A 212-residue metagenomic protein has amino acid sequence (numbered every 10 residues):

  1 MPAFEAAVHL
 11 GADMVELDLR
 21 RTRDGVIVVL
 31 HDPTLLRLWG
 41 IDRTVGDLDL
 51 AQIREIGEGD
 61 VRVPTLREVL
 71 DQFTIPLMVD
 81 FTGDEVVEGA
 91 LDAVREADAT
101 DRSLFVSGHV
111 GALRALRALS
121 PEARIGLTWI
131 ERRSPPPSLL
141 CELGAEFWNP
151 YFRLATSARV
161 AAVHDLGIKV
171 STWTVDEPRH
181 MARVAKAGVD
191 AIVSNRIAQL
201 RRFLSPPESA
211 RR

Functional and structural regions predicted by a protein language model:
M1-R212: Phosphate-group recognition and catalysis centered on beta-loop-alpha active-site segments
